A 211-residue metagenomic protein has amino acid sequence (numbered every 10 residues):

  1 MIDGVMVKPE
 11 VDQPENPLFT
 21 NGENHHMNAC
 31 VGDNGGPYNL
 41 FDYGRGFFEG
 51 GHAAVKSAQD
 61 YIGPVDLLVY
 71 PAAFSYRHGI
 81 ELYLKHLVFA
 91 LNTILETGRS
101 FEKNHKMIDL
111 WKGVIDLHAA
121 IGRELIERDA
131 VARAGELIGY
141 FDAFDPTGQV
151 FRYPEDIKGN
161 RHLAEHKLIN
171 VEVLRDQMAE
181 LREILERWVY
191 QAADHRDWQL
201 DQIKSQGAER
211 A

Functional and structural regions predicted by a protein language model:
M1-A211: Domain-scale activation on soluble regions of proteins
